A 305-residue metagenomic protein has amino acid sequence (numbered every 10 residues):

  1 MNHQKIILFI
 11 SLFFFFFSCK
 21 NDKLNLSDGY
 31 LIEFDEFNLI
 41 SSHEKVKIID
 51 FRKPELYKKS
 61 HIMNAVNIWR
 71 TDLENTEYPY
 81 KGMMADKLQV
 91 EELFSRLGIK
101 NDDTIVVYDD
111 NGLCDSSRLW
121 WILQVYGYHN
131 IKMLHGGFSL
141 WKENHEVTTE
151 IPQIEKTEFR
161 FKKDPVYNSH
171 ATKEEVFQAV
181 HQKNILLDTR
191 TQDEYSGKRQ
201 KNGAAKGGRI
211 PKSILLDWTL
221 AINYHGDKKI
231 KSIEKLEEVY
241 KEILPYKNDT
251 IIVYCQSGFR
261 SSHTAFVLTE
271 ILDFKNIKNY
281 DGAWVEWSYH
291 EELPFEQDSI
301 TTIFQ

Functional and structural regions predicted by a protein language model:
M1-I7: Bacterial N-terminal signal peptides that target proteins for export
L8-F16: Bacterial N-terminal signal peptides
C19-K59, H135-K206, F295-Q305: Flexible, polar/low-complexity N-terminal or interdomain linker segments that lie immediately upstream of folded
N21-N25, M83-A179, R199, G208 (+3 more regions): Thiolate-centered catalytic microenvironments shared by cysteine-dependent enzyme domains
K53-L56, T71-E74, N111-C114, F138-L140 (+4 more regions): Solvent-exposed loop/turn segments at secondary-structure junctions within structured extracellular/periplasmic domains
N75-T104, W218-I251: Helix-loop module immediately N-terminal to the HCX5R catalytic loop in PTP-like cysteine phosphatase domains
E174-H225, K229-Y246: Flexible, glycine-rich surface segments
E238, N248-I300: C-terminal soluble interaction/assembly domains
